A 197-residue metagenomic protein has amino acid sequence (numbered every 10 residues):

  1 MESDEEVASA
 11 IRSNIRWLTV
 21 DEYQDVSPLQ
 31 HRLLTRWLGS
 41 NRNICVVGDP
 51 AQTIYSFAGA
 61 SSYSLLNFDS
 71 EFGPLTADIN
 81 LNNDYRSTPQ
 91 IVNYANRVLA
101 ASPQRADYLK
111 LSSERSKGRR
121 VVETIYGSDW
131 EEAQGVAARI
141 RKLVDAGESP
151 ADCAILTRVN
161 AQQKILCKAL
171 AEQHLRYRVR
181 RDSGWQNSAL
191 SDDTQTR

Functional and structural regions predicted by a protein language model:
M1-W17, S27-L33: Conserved helicase/translocase P-loop NTPase motor core
R16-W17, I44, C153: The start of beta-strands in P-loop NTPase/AAA+ ATPase cores
E22: Walker B catalytic acidic pair
P28-Y126: Conserved RecA-like helicase ATPase core segment that couples NTP binding/hydrolysis to strand translocation
P74-I79, L99, P103-A106, V144-A151 (+1 more regions): Short, polar/flexible loop-turn hinges at active-site or ligand-entry regions and domain interfaces
E131-A146: Conserved interdomain hinge at the start of the Helicase C-terminal
E148-R197: Core RecA-like ATPase module of SF1/SF2 helicases and allied nucleic-acid translocases
